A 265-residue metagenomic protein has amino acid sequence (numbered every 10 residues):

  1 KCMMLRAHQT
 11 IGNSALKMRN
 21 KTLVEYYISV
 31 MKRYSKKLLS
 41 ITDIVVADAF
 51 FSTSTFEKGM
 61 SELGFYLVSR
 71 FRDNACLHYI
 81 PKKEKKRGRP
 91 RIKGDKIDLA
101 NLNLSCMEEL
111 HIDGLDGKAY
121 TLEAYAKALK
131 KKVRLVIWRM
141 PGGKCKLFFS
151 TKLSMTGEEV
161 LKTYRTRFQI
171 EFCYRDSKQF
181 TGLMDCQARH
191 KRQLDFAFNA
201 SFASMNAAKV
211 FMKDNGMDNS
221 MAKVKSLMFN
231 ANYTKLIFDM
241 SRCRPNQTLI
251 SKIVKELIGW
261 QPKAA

Functional and structural regions predicted by a protein language model:
K1-A7, A126, K130-V136, N206: Acidic, metal-ligating active-site segments
I11-L135, S220-K223, L227: An internal, acidic/charged active-site-proximal segment that coordinates divalent cations and/or engages
K21, E25-V30, L147-L153, E158: Short, motif-level signal for alpha-helix interfacial/capping segments enriched in acidic residues and aromatics/proline
I44-S52, L67, F148, F168-S177 (+1 more regions): Short, conserved catalytic/metal-binding motifs centered on acidic residues
A126-S154: Charge-patterned, long linear interaction tracts outside catalytic cores
G157-A188: Short amphipathic alpha-helical "interface-anchor" segments enriched in bulky aromatics
D185-D239: Basic, amphipathic alpha-helical segments enriched in Lys/Arg and hydrophobic/aromatic residues
M240-A265: Long, charge-rich low-complexity segments
